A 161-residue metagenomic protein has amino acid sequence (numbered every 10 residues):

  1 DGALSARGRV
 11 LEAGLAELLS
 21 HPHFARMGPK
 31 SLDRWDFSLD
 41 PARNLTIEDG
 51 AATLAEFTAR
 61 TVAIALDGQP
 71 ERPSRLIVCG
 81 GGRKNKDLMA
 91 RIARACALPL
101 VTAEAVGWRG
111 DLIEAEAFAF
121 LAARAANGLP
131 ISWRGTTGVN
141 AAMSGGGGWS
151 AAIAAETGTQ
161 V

Functional and structural regions predicted by a protein language model:
D1-A59, T137, A141-V161: Conserved ATP-utilizing enzyme core subdomain
R60-A142: Catalytic phosphate/nucleotide-handling subdomain of diverse soluble enzymes
